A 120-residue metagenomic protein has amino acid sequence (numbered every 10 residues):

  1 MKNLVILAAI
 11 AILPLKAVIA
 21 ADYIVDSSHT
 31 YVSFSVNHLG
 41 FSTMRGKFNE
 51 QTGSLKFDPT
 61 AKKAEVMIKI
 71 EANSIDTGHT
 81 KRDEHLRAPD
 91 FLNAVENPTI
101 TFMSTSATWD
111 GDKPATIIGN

Functional and structural regions predicted by a protein language model:
M1-L4: Positively charged n-region of N-terminal signal peptides that target proteins for export
L7-K16: Bacterial N-terminal signal peptides
I19-N120: Low-complexity, acidic/polar, glycine-enriched regions of mature
